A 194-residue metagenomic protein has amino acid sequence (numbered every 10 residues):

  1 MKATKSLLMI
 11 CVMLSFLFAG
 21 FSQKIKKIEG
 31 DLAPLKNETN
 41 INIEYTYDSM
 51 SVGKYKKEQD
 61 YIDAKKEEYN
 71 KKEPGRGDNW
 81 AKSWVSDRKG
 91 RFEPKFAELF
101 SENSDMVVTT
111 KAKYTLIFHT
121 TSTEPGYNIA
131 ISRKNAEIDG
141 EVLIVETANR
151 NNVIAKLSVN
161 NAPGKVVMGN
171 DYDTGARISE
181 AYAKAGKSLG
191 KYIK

Functional and structural regions predicted by a protein language model:
M1-K26: Bacterial Sec-dependent N-terminal signal peptides
T4-S6, C11, D48-M50, T123 (+1 more regions): Generic structural motif
F21-G90, P94, K191-K194: A structural "domain/chain start" motif
K24-K27, N103-V153, G164-Y172: Surface-exposed short loop/turn segments
Y45-M50, T120-E124, S158-N160: Generic short beta-strand segments
K71-V85, A148-Y192: Short secondary-structure boundary motifs at beta->alpha junctions and helix caps
A97, S101-D105, G190-K194: Sec-exported extracytoplasmic/periplasmic mature domains
